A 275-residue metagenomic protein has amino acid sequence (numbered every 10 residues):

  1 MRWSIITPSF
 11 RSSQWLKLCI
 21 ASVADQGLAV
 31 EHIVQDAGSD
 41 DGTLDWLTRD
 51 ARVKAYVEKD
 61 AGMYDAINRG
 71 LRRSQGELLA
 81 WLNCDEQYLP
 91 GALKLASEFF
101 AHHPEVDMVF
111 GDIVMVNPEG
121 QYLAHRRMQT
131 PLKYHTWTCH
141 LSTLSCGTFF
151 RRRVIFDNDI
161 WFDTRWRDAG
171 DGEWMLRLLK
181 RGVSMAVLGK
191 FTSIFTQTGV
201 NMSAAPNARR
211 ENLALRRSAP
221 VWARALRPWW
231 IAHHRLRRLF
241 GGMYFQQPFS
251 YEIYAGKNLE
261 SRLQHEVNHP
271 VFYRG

Functional and structural regions predicted by a protein language model:
R2-S4, E31, E173: Cell-envelope/extracellular polymer assembly enzymes that use nucleotide-activated donors
I6, H125-L215: Conserved nucleotide-sugar donor-binding catalytic segment
Q14-K17, S39-R49, G91: Acidic helix N-cap motif at the loop->helix transition within catalytic regions of sugar-transfer enzymes
A21-V30: Short, acidic, metal-binding catalytic loop of nucleotide-sugar glycosyltransferases
S22, D36-D45, N83: A conserved acidic beta->alpha catalytic loop
E58-S74: Glycine-rich, basic loop-to-helix element that forms the pyrophosphate-binding segment of sugar-nucleotide handling
L79: Short aromatic/hydrophobic "clamp" motif used to bind/position activated sugar donors
Q87, G91-L123: Conserved donor NDP-sugar-binding/catalytic core segment of glycosyltransferases
